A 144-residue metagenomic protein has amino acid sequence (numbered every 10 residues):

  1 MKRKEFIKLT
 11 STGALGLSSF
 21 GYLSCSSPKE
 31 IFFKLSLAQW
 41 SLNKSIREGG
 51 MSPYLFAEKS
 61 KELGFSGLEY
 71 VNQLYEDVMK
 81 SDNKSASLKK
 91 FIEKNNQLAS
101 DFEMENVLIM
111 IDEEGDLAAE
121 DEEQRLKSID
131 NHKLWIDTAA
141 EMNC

Functional and structural regions predicted by a protein language model:
K2-C144: N-terminal pre-domain/capping segments
